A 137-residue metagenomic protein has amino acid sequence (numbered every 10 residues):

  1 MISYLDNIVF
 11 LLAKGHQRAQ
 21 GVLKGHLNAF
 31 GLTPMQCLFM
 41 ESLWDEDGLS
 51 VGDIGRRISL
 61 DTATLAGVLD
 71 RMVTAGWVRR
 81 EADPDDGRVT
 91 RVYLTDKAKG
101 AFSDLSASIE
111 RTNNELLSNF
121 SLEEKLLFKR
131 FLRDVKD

Functional and structural regions predicted by a protein language model:
M1-F30, L94: N-terminal leader segment of winged-helix/HTH proteins
N7-F10, L38, A63, E115 (+1 more regions): Active-site phosphate/pyrophosphate-handling residues
A13-H16, E41-D45, S106, R133: Short, locally clustered residues in the helix-turn-helix/winged-helix DNA-binding domain
Q17-T64: N-terminal helix-turn-helix DNA-binding core of bacterial DNA-binding proteins
Q20, D70-R130: Charged, amphipathic alpha-helical coiled-coil/dimerization segments
G25, R71, D134: Alpha-helical DNA-recognition elements
W44-E46, I54-V78, L105-S108, L127 (+1 more regions): Long, contiguous secondary-structure blocks with strong helical propensity
